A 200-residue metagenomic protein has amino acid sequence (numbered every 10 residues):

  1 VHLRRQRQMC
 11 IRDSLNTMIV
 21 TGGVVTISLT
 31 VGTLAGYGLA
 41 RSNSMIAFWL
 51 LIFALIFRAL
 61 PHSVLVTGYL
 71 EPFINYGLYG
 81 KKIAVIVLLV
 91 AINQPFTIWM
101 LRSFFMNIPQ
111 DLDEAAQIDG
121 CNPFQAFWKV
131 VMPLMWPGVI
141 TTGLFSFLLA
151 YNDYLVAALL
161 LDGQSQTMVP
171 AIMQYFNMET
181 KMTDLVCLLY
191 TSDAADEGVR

Functional and structural regions predicted by a protein language model:
V1-R7, I11, Y190-R200: Single conserved hydrophobic/aromatic residue that forms the stacking wall/gate of nucleotide- or nucleobase-binding
R5-Q8, R12, Y79, Q174-L185: Membrane-interfacial helix-loop-helix junctions in multi-pass membrane proteins
S14, L39, I56, Q110-I118 (+2 more regions): Short hydrophobic faces within alpha-helices
L15, I19, M45-F48, I98 (+1 more regions): Amphipathic cytosolic juxtamembrane alpha-helices at the membrane-cytosol interface of multi-pass membrane transporters
V20-A54, L101: Transmembrane-helix boundary motif in ABC transporter permease subunits
V24, S28, F53-V66, L78-R102 (+6 more regions): Faces of alpha-helical transmembrane segments in polytopic inner-membrane proteins
R41-L50, G77-I83, N122-F124, P137-G138 (+1 more regions): Membrane-helix interface segments
A150-Y154, A158-S192: Interhelical loop and adjacent transmembrane-helix boundary motif in polytopic membrane transport permeases
